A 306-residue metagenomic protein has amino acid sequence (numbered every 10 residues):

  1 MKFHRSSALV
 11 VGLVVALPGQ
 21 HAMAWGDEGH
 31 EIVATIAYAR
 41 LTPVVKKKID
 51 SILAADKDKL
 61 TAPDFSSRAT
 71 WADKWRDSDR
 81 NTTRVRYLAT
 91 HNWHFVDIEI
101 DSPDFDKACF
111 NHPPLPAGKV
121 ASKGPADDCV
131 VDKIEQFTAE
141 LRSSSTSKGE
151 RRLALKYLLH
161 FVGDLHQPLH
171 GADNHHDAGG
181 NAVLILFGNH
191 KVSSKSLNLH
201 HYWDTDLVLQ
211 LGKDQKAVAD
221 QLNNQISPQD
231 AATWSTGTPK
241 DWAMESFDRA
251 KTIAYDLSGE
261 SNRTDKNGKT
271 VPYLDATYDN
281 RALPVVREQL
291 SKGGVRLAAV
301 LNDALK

Functional and structural regions predicted by a protein language model:
M1-V10: Bacterial N-terminal signal peptides that target proteins for export
V10-V11, K156: Residue-level detector of transmembrane insertion/anchoring sites
V11-V14, A34: Short, Lys/Arg-rich amphipathic segments at extreme N-termini
A16-H21: N-terminal signal peptide c-region/cleavage motif recognized by signal peptidases
M23-F161, P168, D173-K306: N-terminal, motif-rich segments that launch catalysis or mediate targeting to/interaction with membranes, typified by
